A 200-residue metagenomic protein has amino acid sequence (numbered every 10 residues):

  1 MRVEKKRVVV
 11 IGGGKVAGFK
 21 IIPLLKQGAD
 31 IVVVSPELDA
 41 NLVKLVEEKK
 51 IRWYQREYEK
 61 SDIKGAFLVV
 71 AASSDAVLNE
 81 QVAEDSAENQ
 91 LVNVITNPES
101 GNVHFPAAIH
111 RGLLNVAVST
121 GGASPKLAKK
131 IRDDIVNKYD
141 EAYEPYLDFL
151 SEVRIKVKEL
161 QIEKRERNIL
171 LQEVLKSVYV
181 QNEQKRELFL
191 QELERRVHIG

Functional and structural regions predicted by a protein language model:
M1-E37, L42-L45: Hydrophobic, well-ordered beta-alpha structural blocks that scaffold small-molecule cofactor pockets
K5, K64-G65: Alpha-helix C-terminal capping/helix-to-coil transition sites in glycosyltransferase folds
D30-V32, A66-A76, L114-G122, I135-N137: Short beta-strand and adjoining strand-loop segment in the mid-core of the Rossmann-like NAD(P)-dependent dehydrogenase
S35, Y54-E57, T96: Short loop/edge segments at beta-strand edges and connector loops that shape dinucleotide/nucleotide cofactor-binding
K44-K64: Glycine-rich, highly charged phosphate/nucleotide-binding loops
L68-S73, N79-F105: ADP-ribose/adenylate-binding Rossmann-like module
V94-Y143: E1/E1-like adenylate-forming module used to activate ubiquitin-like modifiers and sulfur-carrier proteins
G122-G200: An accessory alpha-helical subdomain
